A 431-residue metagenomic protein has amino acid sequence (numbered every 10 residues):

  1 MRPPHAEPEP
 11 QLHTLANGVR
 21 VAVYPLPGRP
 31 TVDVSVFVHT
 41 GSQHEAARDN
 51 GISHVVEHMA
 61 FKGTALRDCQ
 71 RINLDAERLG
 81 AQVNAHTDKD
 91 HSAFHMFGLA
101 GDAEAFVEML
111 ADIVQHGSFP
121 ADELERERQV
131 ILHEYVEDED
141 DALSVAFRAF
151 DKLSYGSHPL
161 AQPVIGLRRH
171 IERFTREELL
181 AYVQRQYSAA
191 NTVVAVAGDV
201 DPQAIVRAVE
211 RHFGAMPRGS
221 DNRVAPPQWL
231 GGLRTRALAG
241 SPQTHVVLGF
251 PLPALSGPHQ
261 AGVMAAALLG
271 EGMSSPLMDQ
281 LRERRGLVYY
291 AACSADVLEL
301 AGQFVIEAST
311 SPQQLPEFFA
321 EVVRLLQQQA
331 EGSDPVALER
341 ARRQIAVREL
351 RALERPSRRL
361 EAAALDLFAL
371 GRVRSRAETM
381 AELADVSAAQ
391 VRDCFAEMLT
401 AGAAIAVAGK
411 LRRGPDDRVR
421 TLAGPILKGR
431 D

Functional and structural regions predicted by a protein language model:
M1-T31: N- or domain-start disorder-to-order transition segments that initiate the globular core
T14, C69-V224, L252-P253, E283-D431: Charge-rich, well-structured scaffold segments of protease-associated domains
A22-P25, V183-Q184, L233-A237, F395: Short, surface-exposed beta-strand/loop micro-motifs that present aromatic residues
L26, S35-F37, D221-M278, L427-D431: His/Glu-based metal-binding/catalytic segments typifying zinc-dependent metallopeptidases
G28, D33-A100, E271-L287, L298: M16/MPP (pitrilysin/insulinase) zinc-metallopeptidase core fold and M16-derived inactive scaffolds
R29-T31, K89-H91, A189, S241-H245 (+2 more regions): Short, solvent-exposed loop/turn segments at the edges of secondary structure
E45, D49, A103, V107 (+6 more regions): Short, charged, low-complexity patches
A47, Q203, R207, P226-Q228 (+1 more regions): Double-stranded RNA-binding/processing signature
